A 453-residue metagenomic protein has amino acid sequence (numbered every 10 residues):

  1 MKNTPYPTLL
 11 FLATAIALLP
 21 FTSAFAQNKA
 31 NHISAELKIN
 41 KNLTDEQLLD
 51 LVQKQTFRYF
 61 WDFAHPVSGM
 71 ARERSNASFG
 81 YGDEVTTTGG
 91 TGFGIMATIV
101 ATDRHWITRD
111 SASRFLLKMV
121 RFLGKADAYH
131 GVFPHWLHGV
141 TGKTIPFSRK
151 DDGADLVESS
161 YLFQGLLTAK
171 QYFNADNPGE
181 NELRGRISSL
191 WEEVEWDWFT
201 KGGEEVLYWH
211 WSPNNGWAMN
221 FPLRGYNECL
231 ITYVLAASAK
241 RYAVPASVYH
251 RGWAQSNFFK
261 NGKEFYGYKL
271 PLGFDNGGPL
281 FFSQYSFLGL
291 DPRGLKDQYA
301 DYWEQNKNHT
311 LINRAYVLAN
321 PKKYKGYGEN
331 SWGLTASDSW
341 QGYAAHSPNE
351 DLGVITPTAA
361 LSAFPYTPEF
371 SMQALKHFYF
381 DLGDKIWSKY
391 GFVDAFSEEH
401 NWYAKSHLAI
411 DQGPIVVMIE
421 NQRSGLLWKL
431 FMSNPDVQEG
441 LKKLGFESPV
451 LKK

Functional and structural regions predicted by a protein language model:
M1-H32: Bacterial Sec-dependent N-terminal signal peptides
A26-K453: Ser/Thr/Asn(+Pro)-rich, low-complexity disordered segments
